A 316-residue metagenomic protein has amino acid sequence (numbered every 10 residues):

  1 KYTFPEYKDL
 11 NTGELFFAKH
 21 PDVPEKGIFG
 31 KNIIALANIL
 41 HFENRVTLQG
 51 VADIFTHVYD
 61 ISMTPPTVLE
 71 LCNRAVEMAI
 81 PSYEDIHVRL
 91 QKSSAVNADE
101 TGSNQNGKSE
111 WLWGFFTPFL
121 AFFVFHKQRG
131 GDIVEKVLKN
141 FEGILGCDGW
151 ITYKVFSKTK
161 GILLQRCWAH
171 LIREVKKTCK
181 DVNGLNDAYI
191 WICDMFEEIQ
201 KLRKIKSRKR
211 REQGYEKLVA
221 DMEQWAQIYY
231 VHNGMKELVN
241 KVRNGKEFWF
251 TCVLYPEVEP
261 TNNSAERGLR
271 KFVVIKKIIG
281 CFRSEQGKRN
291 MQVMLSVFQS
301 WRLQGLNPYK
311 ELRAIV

Functional and structural regions predicted by a protein language model:
K1-T3: Short, flexible, mixed-charge glycine/proline-rich loop motifs that serve as phosphate/nucleic-acid-contacting
E6-K8, G13-V316: Catalytic center-proximal scaffold of phosphoryl-transfer enzymes
